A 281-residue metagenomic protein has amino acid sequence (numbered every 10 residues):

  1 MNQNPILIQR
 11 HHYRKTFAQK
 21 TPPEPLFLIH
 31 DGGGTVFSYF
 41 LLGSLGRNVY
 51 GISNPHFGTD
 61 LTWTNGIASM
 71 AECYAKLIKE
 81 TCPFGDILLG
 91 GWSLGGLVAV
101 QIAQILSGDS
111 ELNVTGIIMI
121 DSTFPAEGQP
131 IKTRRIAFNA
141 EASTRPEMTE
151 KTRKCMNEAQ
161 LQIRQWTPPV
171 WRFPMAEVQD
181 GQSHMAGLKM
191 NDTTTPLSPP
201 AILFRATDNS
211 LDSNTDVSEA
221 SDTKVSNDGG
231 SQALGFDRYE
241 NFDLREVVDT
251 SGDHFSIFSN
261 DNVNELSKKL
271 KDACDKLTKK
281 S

Functional and structural regions predicted by a protein language model:
M1-S281: A hydrolase-biased, glycine/serine/histidine/acidic-enriched motif that marks catalytic-domain neighborhoods in diverse
